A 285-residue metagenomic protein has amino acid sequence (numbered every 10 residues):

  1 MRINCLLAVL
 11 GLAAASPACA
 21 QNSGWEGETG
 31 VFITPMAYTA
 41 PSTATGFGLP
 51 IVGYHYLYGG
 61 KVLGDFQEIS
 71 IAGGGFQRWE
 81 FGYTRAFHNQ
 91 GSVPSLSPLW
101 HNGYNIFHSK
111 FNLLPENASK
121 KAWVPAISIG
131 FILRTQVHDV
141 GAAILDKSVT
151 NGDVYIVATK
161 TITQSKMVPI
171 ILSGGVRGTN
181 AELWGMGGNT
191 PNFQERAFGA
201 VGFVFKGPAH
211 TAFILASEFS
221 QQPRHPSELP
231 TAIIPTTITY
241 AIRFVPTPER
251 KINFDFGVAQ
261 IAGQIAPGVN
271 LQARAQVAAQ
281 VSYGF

Functional and structural regions predicted by a protein language model:
M1-E28: Cleavable N-terminal export/targeting peptides
A20-V154, T159-Q164, S227-P230, S282: Transmembrane beta-barrel domains of Gram-negative outer membranes and organellar outer membranes
I51, Q77-Y83, P115-K120, S165-I170 (+2 more regions): Repeated loop/turn-to-beta-strand initiation elements of outer-membrane beta-barrel proteins
Y54-Y58, Y83-F87, I127-T135, L172-G178 (+2 more regions): Transmembrane beta-barrel strands of outer-membrane/channel proteins
I69, F107-S109, I156-A158, G199-V201 (+4 more regions): Membrane-embedded beta-strands of outer-membrane beta-barrel proteins, especially the hydrophobic/small aromatic
V93-P98, H138-L145, L183-T190, H225-P235 (+1 more regions): Outer-membrane beta-barrel translocator domains and adjoining extracellular loop/strand segments of Gram-negative
I106-L113, Q260, N270-F285: Outer-membrane beta-barrel "beta-signal"
K147-L229, T237: Detector for outer-membrane/organellar transmembrane beta-barrel domains, recognizing the amphipathic beta-strand
